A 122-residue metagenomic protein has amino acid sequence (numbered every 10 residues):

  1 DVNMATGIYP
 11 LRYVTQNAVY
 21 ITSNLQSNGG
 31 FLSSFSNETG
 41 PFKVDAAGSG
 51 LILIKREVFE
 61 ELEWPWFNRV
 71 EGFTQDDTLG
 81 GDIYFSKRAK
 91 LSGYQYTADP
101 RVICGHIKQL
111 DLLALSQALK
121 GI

Functional and structural regions predicted by a protein language model:
D1-E71: Conserved catalytic core of nucleotide-sugar-dependent glycosyltransferases
E61-I122: C-terminal catalytic/acceptor-binding lobe
